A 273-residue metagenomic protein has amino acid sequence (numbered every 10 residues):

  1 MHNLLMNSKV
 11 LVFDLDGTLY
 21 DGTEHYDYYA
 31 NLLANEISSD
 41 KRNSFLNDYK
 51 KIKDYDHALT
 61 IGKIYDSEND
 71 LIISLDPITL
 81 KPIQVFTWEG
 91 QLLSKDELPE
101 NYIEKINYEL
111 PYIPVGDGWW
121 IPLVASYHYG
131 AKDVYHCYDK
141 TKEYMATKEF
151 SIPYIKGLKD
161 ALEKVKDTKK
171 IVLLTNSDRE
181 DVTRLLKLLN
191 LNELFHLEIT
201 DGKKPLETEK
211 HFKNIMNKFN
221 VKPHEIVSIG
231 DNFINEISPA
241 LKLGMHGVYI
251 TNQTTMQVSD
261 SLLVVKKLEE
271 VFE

Functional and structural regions predicted by a protein language model:
H2-I61, L80: Active-site neighborhood of HAD-like aspartate-dependent phosphohydrolases
H2-N7, S39, K159-E163, V172-E273: Asp-based, Mg2+/Mn2+-dependent phosphohydrolase catalytic module
V10, D48-Y49, P82-G90, E97-L98 (+3 more regions): Surface-exposed, interaction-prone regions with an acidic/low-complexity signature
V12, I103, I113-W119, A146-V172: Short, acidic loop-to-helix structural element flanking the phosphoryl-transfer center in phosphate-processing enzymes
D21, H25, Y154, K204-T208: Phosphate/oxyanion-binding active-site loops and adjacent basic polyanion-contact surfaces
Y26-A34, L46, V115, W119-L123 (+2 more regions): An amphipathic alpha-helix signature
E36-K50, G130-K140, E193-L194, H224: Short, surface-exposed acidic
D54-E143: A metal-dependent, Asp-based hydrolase signature
